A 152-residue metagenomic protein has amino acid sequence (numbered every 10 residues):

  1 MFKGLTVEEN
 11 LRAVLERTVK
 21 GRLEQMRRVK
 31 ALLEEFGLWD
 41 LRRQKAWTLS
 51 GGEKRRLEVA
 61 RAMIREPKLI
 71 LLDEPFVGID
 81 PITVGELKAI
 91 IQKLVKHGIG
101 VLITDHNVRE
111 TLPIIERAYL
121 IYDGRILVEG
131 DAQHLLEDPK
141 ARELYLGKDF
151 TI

Functional and structural regions predicted by a protein language model:
G4-E16: Q-loop/switch helix immediately C-terminal to the Walker
R12, R22-L41, K88-Q92: Conserved ABC ATPase "signature" region
K45-L49, E53: Conserved ABC ATPase signature
V59: Hydrophobic anchor residue at the start of the ABC signature
E66: Conserved catalytic motifs of ABC-family nucleotide-binding domains
I70-E74: Catalytic Walker B motif of ABC-type/P-loop ATPase nucleotide-binding domains
